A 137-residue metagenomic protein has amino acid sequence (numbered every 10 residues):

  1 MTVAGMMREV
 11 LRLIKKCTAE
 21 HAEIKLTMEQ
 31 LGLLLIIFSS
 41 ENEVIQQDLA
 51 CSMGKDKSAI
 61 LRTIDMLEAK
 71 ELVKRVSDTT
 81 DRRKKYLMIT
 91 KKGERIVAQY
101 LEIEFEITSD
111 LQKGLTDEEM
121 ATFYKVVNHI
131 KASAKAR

Functional and structural regions predicted by a protein language model:
M1-I24, K70-L72: N-terminal leader segment of winged-helix/HTH proteins
T2, A50-L72, T122, A136: Long, contiguous secondary-structure blocks with strong helical propensity
G5, K15, D65-K125: Charged, amphipathic alpha-helical coiled-coil/dimerization segments
R8, L35-E41, L101, N128: Short, locally clustered residues in the helix-turn-helix/winged-helix DNA-binding domain
L11, E41, V97, K131-A134: A structural signal for well-ordered alpha-helices, especially hydrophobic packing surfaces of coiled-coils
K16-A59: N-terminal helix-turn-helix DNA-binding core of bacterial DNA-binding proteins
S40-E41, Y100, L115, R137: Short coil/turn helix-boundary motifs
A121-R137: Exposed, interaction-prone assembly regions rather than primary DNA-binding/catalytic cores
